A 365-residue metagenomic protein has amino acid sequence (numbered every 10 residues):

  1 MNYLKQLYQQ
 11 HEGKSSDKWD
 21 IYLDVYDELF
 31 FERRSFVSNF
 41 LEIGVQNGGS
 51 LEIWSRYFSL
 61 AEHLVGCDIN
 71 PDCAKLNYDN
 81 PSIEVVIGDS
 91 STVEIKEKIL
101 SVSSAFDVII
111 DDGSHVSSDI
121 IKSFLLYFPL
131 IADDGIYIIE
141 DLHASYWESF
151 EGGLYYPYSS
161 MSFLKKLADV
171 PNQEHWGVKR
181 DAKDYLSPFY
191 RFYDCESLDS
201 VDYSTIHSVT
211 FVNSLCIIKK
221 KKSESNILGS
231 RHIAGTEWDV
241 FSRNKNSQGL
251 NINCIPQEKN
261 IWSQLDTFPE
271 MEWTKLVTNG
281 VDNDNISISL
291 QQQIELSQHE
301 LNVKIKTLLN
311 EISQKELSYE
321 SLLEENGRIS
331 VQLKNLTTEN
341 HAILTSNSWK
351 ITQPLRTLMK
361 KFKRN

Functional and structural regions predicted by a protein language model:
M1-S38: Class I SAM-dependent methyltransferase Rossmann-like catalytic core, especially the SAM/SAH-binding loop
S16, S117-N285: C-terminal substrate-binding/active-site "lid" region of AdoMet-derived donor-dependent transferases
E42, D111: Class I SAM-dependent methyltransferase core
Q46-N47, H115-V116: Conserved glycine-rich SAM-binding loop
S50-S55: Conserved SAM-dependent methyltransferase scaffold
H63-D68: Conserved SAM-binding motif I beta-strand of class I
A74-V102: S-adenosyl-L-methionine
D239, N244-N365: Boundary detector for helix-to-coil junctions that initiate low-complexity/charged tails
